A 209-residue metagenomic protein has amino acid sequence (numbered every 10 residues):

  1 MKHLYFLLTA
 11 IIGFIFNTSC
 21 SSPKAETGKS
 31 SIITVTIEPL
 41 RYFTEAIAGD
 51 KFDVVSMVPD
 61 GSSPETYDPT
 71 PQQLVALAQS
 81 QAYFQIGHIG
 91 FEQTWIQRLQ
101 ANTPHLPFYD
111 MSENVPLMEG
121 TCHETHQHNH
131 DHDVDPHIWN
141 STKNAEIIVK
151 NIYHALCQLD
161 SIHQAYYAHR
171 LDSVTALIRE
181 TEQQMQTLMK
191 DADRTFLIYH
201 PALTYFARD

Functional and structural regions predicted by a protein language model:
M1-L4: Positively charged n-region of N-terminal signal peptides that target proteins for export
L7-N17: Bacterial N-terminal signal peptides
C20-D209: Extracytoplasmic metal-acquisition and chelation regions
